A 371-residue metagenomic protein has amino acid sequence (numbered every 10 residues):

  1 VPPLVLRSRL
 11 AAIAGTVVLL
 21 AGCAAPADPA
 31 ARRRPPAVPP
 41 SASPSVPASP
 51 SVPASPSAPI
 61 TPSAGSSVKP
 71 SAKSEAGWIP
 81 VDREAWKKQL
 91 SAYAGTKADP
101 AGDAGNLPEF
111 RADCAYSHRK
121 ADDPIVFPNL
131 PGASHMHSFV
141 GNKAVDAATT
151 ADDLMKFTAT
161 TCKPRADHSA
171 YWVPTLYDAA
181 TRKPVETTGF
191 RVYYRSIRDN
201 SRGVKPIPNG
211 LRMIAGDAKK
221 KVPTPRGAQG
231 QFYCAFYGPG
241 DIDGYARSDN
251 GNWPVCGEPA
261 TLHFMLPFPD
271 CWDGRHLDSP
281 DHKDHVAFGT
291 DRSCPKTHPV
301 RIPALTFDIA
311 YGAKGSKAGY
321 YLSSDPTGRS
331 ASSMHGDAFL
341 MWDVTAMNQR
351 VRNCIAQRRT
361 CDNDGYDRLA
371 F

Functional and structural regions predicted by a protein language model:
V1-T16, D28: N-terminal export and membrane-targeting signals
A12-A14, A37-P39, V140, P259: Intrinsically disordered, low-complexity segments enriched in polar/charged small residues
C23-P100, A370-F371: N-terminal low-complexity, Pro/Thr-rich disordered segments that flank secretion/membrane-targeting signals
V68-A133, S138-L266, D273-F371: Primary mode marks residue(s) on the alpha4-beta5-alpha5 output face of response regulator receiver
